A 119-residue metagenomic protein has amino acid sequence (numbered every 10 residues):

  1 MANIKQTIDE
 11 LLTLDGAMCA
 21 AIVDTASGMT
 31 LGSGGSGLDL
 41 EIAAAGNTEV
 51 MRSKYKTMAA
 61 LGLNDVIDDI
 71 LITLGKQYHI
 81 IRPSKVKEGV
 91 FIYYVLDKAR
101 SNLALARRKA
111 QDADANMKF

Functional and structural regions predicted by a protein language model:
M1-F119: Non-catalytic interaction/Regulatory regions outside core domains
